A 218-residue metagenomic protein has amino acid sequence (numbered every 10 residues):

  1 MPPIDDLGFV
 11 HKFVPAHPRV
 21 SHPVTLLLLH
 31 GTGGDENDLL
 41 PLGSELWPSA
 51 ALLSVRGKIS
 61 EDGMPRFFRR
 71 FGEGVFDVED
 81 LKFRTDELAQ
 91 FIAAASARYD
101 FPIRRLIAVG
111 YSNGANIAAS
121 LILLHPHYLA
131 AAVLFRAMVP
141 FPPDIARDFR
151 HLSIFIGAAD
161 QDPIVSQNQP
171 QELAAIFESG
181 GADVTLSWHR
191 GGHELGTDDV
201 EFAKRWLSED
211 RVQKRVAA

Functional and structural regions predicted by a protein language model:
P2-I103: Serine-hydrolase catalytic machinery in alpha/beta-hydrolase-like enzymes
P41-L42, S166-I176: Short alpha-helix in the alpha/beta-hydrolase fold that links the catalytic acid
R56, V109, V133-R136, G157 (+1 more regions): Alpha/beta-hydrolase-fold catalytic nucleophile elbow
R104-R150: Primarily recognizes the serine-hydrolase "nucleophile elbow" in alpha/beta-hydrolase and SGNH/GDSL folds
F149-I154, G180: Short, proline-enriched alpha-helix->beta-strand connector loops that line the catalytic pocket of alpha/beta-hydrolase
F155-A158, D162: Short beta-strand/loop motif that positions the catalytic acidic residue of the alpha/beta-hydrolase fold
Q171-A174, E178-A218: C-terminal catalytic histidine-bearing segment of alpha/beta-hydrolase fold enzymes
